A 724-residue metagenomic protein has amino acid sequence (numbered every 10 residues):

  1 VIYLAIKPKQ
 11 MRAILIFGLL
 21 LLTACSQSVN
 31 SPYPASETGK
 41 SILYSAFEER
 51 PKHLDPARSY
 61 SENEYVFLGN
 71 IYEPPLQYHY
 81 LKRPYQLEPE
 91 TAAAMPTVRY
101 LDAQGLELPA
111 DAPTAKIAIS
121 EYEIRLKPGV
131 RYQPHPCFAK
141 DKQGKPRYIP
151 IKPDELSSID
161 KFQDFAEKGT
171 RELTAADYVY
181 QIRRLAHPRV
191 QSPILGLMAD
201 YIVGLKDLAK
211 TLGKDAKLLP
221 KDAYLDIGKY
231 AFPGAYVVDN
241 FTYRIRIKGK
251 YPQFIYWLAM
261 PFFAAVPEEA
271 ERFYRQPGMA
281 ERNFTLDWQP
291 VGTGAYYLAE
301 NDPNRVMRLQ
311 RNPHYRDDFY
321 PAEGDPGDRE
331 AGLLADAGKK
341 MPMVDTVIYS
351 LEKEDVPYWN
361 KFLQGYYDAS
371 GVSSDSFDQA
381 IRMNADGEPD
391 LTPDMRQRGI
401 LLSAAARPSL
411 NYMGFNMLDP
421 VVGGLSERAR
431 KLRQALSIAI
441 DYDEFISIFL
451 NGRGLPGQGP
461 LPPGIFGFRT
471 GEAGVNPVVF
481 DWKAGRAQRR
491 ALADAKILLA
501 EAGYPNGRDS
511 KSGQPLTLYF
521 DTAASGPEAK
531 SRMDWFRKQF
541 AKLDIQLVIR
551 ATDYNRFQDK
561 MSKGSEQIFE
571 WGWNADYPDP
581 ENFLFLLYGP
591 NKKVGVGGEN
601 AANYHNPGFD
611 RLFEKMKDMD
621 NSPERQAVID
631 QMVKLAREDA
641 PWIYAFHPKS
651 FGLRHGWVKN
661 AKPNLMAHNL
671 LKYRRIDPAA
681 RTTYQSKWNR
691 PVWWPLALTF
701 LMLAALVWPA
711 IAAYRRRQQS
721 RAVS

Functional and structural regions predicted by a protein language model:
V29-S31, S36, Y178, M395-L402 (+12 more regions): Extracytoplasmic/peripheral linker and loop segments enriched in polar/acidic and small residues with frequent Thr/Pro
A46-T114, V291: N-terminal lobe/hinge region of extracytoplasmic solute-binding protein
E49-G69, H79-Y80, E88, P136-A139 (+5 more regions): A structural "hinge/loop" feature
H79-K82, Y201-T242, R246-I348, E354-P357 (+3 more regions): Gly/Pro-rich hinge or "lid" segments in bacterial periplasmic/extracellular proteins
A94-L197, R244, Y358-K361, L425-R428 (+1 more regions): Aromatic- and charge-enriched surface segment that lines or borders ligand/interaction sites
P290, F480-A484, I497, V548 (+3 more regions): Tryptophan-rich aromatic "cage" segments
Y296, G423, L455-A502, A523-R532: Structural transition elements
A299-Q310, A335-D336, I348-D419, D443 (+2 more regions): Extracellular/periplasmic solute-recognition and catalytic clefts
